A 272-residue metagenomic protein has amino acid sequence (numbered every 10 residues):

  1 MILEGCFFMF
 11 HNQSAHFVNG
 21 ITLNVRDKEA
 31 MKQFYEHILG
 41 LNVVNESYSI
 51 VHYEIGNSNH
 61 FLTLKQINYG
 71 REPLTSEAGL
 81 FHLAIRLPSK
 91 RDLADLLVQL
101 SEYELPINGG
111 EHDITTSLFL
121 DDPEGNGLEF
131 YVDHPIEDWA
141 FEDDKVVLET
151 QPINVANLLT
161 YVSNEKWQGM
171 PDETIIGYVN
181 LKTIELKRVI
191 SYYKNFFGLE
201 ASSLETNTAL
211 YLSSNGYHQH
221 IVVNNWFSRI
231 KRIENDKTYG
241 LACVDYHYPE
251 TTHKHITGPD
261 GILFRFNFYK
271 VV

Functional and structural regions predicted by a protein language model:
G5-N19, L23-V44, G56-P106, D121-S202 (+1 more regions): Glyoxalase I/VOC metalloenzyme domain signal
N45, G110-H112, L204: Short, glycine/acidic-rich beta->alpha junctions
Y48-S49, K187, E205-L210: Short glycine/proline-centered loop/turn elements that form peptide/ligand docking sites
S49-I50, T115, A209, L263: Short hydrophobic/aromatic beta-strand or adjacent loop that forms the aromatic wall/cage of a ligand/substrate-binding
H52-E54, S117-L120, Y211-L212: SH3/SH3-like beta-barrel fold
E104-T115: Membrane-interface helix-loop-helix junctions at boundaries between adjacent transmembrane segments
